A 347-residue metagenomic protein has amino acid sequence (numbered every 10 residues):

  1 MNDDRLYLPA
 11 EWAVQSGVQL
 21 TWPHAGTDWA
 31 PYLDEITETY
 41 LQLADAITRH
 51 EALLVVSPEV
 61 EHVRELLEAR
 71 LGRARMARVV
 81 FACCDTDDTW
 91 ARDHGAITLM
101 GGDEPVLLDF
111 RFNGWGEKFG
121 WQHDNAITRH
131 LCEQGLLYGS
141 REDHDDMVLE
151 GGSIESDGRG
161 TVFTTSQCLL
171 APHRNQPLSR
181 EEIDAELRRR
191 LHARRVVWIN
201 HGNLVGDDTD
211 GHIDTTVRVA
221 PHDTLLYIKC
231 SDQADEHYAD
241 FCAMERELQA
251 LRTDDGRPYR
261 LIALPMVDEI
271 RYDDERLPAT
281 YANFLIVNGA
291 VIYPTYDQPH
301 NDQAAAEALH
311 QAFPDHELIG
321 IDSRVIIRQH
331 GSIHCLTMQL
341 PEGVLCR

Functional and structural regions predicted by a protein language model:
M1-R347: The feature marks the mature, well-folded catalytic cores of soluble enzymes
